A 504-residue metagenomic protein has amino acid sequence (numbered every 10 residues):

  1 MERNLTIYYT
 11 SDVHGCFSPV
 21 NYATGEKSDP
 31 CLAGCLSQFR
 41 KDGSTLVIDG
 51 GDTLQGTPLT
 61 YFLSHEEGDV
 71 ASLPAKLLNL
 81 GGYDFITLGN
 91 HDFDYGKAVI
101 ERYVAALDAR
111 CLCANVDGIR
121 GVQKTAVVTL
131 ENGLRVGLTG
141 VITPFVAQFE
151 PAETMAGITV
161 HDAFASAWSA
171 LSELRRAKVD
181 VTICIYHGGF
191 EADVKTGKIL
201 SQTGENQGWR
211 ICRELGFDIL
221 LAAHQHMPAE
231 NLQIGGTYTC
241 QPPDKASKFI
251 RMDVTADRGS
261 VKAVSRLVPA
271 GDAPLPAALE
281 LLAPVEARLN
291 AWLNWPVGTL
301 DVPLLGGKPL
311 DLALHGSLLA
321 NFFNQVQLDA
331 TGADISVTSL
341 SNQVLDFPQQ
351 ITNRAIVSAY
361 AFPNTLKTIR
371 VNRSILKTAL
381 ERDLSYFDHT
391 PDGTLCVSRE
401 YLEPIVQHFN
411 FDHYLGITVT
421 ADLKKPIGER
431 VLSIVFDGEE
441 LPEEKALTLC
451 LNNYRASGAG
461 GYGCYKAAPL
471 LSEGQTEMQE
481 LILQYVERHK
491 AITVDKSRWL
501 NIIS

Functional and structural regions predicted by a protein language model:
M1-A273, L314-V326, P469-M478: Acidic, metal/ion-coordinating pockets
E2, A256-T352, S457, V486-S504: A short C-terminal boundary segment appended to hydrolase-like catalytic domains
T6, C16, P30, L107-A114 (+3 more regions): Feature captures C-terminal
H14-G15, P19-V20, L300-K308, Y462-K466: Acidic/histidine-rich, surface-exposed loop or edge segments in extracytoplasmic proteins
A23-K27, E66, G197-Q202, K308 (+1 more regions): Low-complexity, polar-biased intrinsically disordered regions enriched in Pro/Ser/Thr/Gly
G34, V99, Q207, A277-P284 (+5 more regions): Exposed alpha-helical structural elements
G82, G216, I234-G235, A330-G332 (+2 more regions): Short, well-ordered loop/turn elements at secondary-structure boundaries
R135, Y238, K308-P309, E440: Short, solvent-exposed loop/turn motifs
